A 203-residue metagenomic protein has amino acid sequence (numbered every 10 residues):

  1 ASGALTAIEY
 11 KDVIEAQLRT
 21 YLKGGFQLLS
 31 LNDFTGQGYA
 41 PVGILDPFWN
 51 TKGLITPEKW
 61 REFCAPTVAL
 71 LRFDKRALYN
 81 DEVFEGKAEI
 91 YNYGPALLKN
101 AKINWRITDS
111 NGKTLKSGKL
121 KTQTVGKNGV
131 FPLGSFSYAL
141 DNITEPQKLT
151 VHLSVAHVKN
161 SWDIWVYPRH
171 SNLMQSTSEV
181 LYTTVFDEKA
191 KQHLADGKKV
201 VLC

Functional and structural regions predicted by a protein language model:
A1-N100, R106, S110: Substrate-binding clefts and catalytic carboxylate motifs of secreted carbohydrate-active enzymes
E82-T122, L133-F136, P146-V155: Beta-strand-rich binding/interaction modules
G126-F131: Extended, solvent-exposed segments with strong compositional bias
L140-N142: Short, flexible loop/turn segments at beta-strand junctions in immunoglobulin-like and fibronectin type III
A156-S161: Short, exposed coil/turn segments at beta-strand boundaries within extracellular/luminal domains
W165-V185: Low-complexity, Pro/Ser/Thr- and charge-rich linker/hinge segments at domain boundaries
S178-C203: Short alpha-beta junction capping motif
